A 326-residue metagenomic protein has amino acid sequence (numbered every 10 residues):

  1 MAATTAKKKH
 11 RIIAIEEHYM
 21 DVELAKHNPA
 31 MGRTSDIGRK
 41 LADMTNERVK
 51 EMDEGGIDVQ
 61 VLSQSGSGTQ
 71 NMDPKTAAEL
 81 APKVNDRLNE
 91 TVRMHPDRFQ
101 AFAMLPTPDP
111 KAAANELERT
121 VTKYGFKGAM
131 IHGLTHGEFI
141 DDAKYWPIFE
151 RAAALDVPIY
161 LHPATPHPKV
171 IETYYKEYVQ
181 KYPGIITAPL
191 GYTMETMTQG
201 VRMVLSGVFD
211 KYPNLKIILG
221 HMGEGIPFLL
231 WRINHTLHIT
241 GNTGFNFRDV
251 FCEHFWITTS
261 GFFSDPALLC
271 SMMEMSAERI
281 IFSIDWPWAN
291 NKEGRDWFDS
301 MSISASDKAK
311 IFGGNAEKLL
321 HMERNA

Functional and structural regions predicted by a protein language model:
M1-I15, Y19-V59, D86-M94, N115-R119 (+6 more regions): Mid-to-C-terminal alpha-helical segments outside catalytic/metal-binding sites
K9, E17-A42, H167-M194, I233-H254: Active-site gating loops and adjacent loop-to-helix segments of metal-dependent hydrolytic enzymes
I13-E17, Q60-L62, Q100-A103, A129-I131 (+4 more regions): Hydrophobic faces of well-ordered beta-strands that scaffold small-molecule active sites in alpha/beta enzyme cores
M20-E23, G68-Q70, P108-D109, G137 (+4 more regions): Active-site environment of divalent metal-dependent phosphoester hydrolases
D58, S63-Q199: Active-site gating/metal-coordination segments in enzymes
Y124-G128, A154-P158, Y212-N214, F251-W256 (+1 more regions): Glycine-enriched alpha-helix->loop->beta-strand junction motifs that scaffold or abut catalytic
M197-G200, L237-G241, S260-S264: A general structural motif
V204-V250: Aromatic-lined glycan-binding groove of carbohydrate-active enzymes
